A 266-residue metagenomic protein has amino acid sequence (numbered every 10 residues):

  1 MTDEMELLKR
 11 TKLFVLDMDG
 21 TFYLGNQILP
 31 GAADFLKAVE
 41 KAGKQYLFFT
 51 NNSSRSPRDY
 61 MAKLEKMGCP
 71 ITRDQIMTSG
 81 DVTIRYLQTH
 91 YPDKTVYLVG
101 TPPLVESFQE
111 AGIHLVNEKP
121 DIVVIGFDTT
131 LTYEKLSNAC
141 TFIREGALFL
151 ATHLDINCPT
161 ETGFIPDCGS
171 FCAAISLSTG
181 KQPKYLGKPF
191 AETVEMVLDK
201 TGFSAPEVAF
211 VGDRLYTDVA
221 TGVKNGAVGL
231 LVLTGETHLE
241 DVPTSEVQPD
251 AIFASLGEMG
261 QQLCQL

Functional and structural regions predicted by a protein language model:
T2-L16, Y23-K41, R58-M77, I84-L266: Asp-based, Mg2+/Mn2+-dependent phosphohydrolase catalytic module
Q45: Conserved phosphate-binding loops in N-terminal lobes of ATP-dependent enzymes of the actin/Hsp70/sugar-kinase
N52: Conserved phosphate/oxyanion-binding catalytic-loop motifs
